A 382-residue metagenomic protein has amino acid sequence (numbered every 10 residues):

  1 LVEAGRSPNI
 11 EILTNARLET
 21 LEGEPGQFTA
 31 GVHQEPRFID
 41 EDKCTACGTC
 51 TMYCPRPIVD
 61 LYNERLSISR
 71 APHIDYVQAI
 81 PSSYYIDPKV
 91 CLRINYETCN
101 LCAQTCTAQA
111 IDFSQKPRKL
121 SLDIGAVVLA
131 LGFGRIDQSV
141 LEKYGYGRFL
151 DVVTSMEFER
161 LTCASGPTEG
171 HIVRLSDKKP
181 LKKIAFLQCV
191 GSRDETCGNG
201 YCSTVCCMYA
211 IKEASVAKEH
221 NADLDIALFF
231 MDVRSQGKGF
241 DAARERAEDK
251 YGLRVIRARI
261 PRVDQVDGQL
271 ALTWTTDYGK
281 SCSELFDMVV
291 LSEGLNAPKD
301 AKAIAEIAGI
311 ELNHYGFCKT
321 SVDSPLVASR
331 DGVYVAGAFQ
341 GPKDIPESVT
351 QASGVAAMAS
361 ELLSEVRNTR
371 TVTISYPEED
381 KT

Functional and structural regions predicted by a protein language model:
L1-T382: Residues forming the flavin
